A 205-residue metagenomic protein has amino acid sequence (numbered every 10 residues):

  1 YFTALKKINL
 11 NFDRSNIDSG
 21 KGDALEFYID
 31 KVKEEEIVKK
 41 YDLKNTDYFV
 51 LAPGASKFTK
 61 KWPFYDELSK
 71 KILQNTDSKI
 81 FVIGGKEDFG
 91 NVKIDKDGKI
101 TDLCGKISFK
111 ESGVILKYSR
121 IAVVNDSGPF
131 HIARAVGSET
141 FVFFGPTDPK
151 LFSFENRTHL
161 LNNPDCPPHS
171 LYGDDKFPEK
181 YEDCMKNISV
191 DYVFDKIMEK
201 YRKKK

Functional and structural regions predicted by a protein language model:
Y1-T59: Mid-sequence helix-capping/hinge segment at a functional interface
L5-F12, I197-K205: Short, hydrophobic alpha-helical segments
I37-K40, I115, K196: CheY-like receiver
L43, Q74, I94-D97, E199 (+1 more regions): Secondary-structure boundary motif
A52-G54, G85, K106, N163 (+1 more regions): Generic beta-structure capping elements
K60-P146: Donor-binding and catalytic core of enzymes assembling or modifying cell-surface/extracellular glycoconjugates
D102-L103, R134-K204: Nucleotide-sugar donor-binding patch of glycosyltransferase catalytic domains
